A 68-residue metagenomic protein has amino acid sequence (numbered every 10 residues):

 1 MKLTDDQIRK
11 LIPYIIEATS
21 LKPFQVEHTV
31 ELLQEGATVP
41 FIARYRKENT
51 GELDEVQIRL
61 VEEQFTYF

Functional and structural regions predicted by a protein language model:
M1-F68: Long, charged, helix-rich clamp/arm modules that form nucleic acid-engaging surfaces of large nucleic-acid-processing
